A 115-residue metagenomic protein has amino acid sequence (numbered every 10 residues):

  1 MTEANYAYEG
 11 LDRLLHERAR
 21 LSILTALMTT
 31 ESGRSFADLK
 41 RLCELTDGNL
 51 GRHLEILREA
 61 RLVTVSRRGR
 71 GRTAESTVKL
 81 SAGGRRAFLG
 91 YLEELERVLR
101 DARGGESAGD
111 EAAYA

Functional and structural regions predicted by a protein language model:
M1-A7, T25, R86-A115: Amphipathic alpha-helical dimerization/coiled-coil segments that flank or bridge DNA-binding/regulatory modules
A7-N49, R70-G71, E75-K79: N-terminal helix-turn-helix DNA-binding core of bacterial DNA-binding proteins
L54-E55: Short, hydrophobic-biased segments on the C-terminal half of alpha helices that form "recognition helices"
R58: Acidic donor-binding helix in nucleotide-sugar-dependent glycosyltransferases
R61: Glycine-centered, phosphate/nucleic-acid-interacting loop/turn motifs that mediate DNA/RNA or nucleotide
V65: Short beta-strand "wing" residues that participate in macromolecule-binding interfaces
R68-G69, D110: Acidic interhelical loop/turn segments
R70-Y91, L95: Basic, amphipathic "hinge/linker" alpha-helix immediately C-terminal to the N-terminal HTH DNA-binding motif
